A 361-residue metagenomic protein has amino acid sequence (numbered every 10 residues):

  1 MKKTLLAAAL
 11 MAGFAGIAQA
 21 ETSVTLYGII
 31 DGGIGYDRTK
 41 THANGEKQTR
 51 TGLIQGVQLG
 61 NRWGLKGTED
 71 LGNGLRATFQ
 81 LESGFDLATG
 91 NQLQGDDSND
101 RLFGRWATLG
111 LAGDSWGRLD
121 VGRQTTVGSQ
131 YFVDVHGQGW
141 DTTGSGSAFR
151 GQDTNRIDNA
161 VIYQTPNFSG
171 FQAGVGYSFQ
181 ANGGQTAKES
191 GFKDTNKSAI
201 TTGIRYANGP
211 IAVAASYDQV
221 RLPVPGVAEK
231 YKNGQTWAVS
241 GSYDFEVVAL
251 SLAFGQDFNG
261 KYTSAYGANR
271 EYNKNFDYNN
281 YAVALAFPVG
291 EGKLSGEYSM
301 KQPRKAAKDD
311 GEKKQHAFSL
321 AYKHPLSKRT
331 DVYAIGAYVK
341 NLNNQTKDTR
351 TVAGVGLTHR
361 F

Functional and structural regions predicted by a protein language model:
M1-A20: Gram-negative bacterial Sec-dependent N-terminal signal peptides
T4, K47-N61, F103-R105, N155-N159 (+5 more regions): Residues that define the transmembrane beta-barrel architecture of outer-membrane proteins
A9, G64-K66, T108-L111, I162-Q164 (+5 more regions): Outer-membrane beta-barrel architecture
E21-Y36, R50-N182, N196, R205-A212: Outer membrane beta-barrel
G32-R38, S83-L87, T125-V127, Y177-A181 (+8 more regions): Transmembrane beta-strands of outer-membrane beta-barrel pores
L75-A77, S115-L119, G170-A173, P210-A215 (+3 more regions): Repeated loop/turn-to-beta-strand initiation elements of outer-membrane beta-barrel proteins
F168, T349-F361: Outer-membrane beta-barrel "beta-signal"
T195-S319: Detector for outer-membrane/organellar transmembrane beta-barrel domains, recognizing the amphipathic beta-strand
